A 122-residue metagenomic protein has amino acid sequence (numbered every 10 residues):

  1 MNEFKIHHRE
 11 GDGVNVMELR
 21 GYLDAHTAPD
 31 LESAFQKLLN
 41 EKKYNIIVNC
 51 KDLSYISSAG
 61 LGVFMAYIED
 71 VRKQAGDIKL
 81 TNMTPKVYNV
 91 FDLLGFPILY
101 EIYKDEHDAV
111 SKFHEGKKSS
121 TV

Functional and structural regions predicted by a protein language model:
N2-S33, C50: STAS-typified acidic loop motif
G11-D12, K51, M83, H107: Conserved catalytic submotifs in the C-terminal HATPase_c
L23-Y100: Amphipathic alpha-helical interaction surfaces in cytosolic regulatory modules
A28, E106-H107: Residues at or immediately preceding the N-termini of alpha-helices
E101-D105: Short acidic-hydrophobic, aromatic-tinged amphipathic segments that line or gate anion-handling sites
H107-V122: A charged, well-structured terminal subsegment
